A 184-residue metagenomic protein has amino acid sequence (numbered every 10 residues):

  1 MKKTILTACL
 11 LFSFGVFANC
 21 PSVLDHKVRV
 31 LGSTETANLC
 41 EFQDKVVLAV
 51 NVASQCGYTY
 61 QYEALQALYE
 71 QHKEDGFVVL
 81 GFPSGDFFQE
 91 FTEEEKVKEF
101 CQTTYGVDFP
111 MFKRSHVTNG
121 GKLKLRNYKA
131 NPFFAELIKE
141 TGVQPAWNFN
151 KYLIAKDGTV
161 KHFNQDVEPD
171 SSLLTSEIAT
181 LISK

Functional and structural regions predicted by a protein language model:
K2-A8: Sec-dependent signal peptide recognition, specifically the positively charged N-region followed immediately by
S13-G15: N-terminal signal peptide c-region/cleavage motif recognized by signal peptidases
F17-C40, Y60: N-terminal "domain-start" segment that seeds a small globular fold
N38-Y60, L65, V78-P83: Short active-site neighborhood of thiol/selenol oxidoreductases, capturing the structured segment around
Q43-V47, K73-V78, Y105-P110, N148 (+1 more regions): Loop/turn elements at helix/coil->beta-strand transitions in domains of secreted/extracellular proteins
A53-E63, F87-E90, G158, D166: Short, thiol/selenol-centered motifs that function as redox-active sites or metal-ligating centers
Y60-N127: Structural microenvironment flanking redox-active thiols in thiol-disulfide oxidoreductases
N131-K184: Thiol-/selenol-based redox modules, centered on thioredoxin-like and closely related oxidoreductase domains
